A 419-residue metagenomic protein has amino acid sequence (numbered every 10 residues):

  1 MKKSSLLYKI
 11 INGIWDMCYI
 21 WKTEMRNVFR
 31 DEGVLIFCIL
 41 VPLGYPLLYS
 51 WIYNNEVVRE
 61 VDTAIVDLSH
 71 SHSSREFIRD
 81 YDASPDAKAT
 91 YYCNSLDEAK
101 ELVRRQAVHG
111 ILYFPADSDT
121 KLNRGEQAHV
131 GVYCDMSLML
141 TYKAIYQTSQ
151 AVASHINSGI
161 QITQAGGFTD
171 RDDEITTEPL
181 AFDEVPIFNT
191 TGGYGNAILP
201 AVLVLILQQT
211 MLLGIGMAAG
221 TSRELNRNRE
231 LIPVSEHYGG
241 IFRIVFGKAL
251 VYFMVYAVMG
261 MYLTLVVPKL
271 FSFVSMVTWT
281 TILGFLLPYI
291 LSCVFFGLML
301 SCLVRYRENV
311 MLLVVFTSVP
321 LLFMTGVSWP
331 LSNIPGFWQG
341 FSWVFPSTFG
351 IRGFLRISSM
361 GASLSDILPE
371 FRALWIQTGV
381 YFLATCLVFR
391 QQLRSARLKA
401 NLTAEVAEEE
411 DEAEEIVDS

Functional and structural regions predicted by a protein language model:
M1-N196, Q391, R397-S419: Extracytoplasmic/periplasmic domains immediately adjacent to an N-terminal transmembrane anchor in multi-pass membrane
I14, C18-K22, N196, H237-Y238 (+6 more regions): Alpha-helical membrane-protein architecture signal
V28-L35, I206, G247-F253, A257 (+3 more regions): Loop-to-transmembrane-helix entry motif
F37-C38, P200, F246-G247, V310-L313 (+1 more regions): Hydrophobic core positions of alpha-helical segments in small-molecule transporters and transporter systems
G44-L47, V185-P268: Hydrophobic alpha-helical transmembrane segments of multi-pass membrane transport proteins
L48-Y49, Y91, E101, M254 (+2 more regions): Membrane-spanning alpha-helical segments of multipass transporters and channels
Y53, V57, G220-N228, Y306-N309 (+2 more regions): Perimembrane helix-loop junctions in membrane proteins
